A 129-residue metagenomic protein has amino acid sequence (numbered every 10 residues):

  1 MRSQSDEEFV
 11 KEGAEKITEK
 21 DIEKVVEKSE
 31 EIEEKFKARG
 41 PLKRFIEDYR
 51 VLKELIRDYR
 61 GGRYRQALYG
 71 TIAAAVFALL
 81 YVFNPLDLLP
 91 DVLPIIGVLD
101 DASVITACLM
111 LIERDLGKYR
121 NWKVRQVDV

Functional and structural regions predicted by a protein language model:
M1-I72, M110-V129: Terminal, membrane-proximal amphipathic helices and intrinsically disordered targeting/regulatory segments
Y69-R120: Alpha-helical transmembrane segments that serve as single-pass membrane anchors or pore-forming helices in small
